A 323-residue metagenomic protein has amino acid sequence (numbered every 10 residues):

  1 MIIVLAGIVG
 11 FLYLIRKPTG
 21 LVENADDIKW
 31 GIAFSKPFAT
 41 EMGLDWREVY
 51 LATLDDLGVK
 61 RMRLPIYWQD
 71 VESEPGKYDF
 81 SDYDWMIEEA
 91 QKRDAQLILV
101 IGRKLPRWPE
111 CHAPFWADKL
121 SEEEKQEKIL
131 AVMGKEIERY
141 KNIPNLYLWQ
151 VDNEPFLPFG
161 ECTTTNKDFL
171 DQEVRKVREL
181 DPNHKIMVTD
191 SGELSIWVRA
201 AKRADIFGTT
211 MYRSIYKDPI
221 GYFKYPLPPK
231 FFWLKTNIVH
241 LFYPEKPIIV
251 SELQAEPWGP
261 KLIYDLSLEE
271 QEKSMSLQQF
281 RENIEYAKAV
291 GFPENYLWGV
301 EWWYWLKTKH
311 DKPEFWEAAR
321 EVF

Functional and structural regions predicted by a protein language model:
M1-Y13: Hydrophobic membrane-insertion alpha-helices, especially the h-region of bacterial N-terminal signal peptides
F11-V59, P65: Boundary/entry segment of secreted carbohydrate-active catalytic domains
K17, L44-A52, S81-M86, A131-I137 (+3 more regions): Alpha-helical scaffolding within the catalytic cores of extracellular/periplasmic polymer-degrading hydrolases
R47-P114, E161-M187, K202: Aromatic-lined substrate-binding rim segments of carbohydrate-active enzymes
L54, M62, A90, E136 (+5 more regions): Conserved, mostly hydrophobic/aromatic
E72-P75, E110-H184, D190, I196-K202 (+4 more regions): Active-site cleft segment of glycoside hydrolase catalytic domains centered on the general acid/base Glu
Y147, P247-F323: Substrate-binding cleft of secreted/luminal carbohydrate-active enzymes
H184-M187, S191-I263, P313-A318: Glycoside hydrolase catalytic-domain groove-lining segments
